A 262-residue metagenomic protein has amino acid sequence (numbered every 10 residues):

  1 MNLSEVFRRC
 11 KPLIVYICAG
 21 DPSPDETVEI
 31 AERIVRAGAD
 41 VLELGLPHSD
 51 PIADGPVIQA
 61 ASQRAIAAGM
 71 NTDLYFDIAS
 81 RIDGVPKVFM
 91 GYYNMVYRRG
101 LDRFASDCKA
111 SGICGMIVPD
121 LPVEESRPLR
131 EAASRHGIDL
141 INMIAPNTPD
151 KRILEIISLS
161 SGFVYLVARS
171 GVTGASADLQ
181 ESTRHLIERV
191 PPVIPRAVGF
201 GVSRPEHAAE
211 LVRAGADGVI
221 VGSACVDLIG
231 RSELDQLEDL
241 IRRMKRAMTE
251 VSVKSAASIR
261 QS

Functional and structural regions predicted by a protein language model:
M1-I17, A79-S80: N-terminal amphipathic alpha-helix/helix-capping segment at the start of soluble metabolic enzymes
L13-I17, L42-L44, K87-G91, M116-V118 (+4 more regions): Hydrophobic faces of well-ordered beta-strands that scaffold small-molecule active sites in alpha/beta enzyme cores
P24-I34, T148-S158, V198, V202-V219: Catalytic cores of alpha/beta
D40-P51, I113-I117, P122-E125, V164-G174 (+1 more regions): Glycine-rich phosphate-binding active-site loops on the catalytic face of alpha/beta enzymes
V41-L42, L46, Q59-L121, A247-M248: Active-site beta->alpha loop and helix N-cap motifs at the rims of alpha/beta catalytic domains
D54-S62, D227-V253: C-terminal helical cap(s) of enzyme catalytic domains, especially alpha/beta-barrels
I58-A68, M143, I153-P192, C225-R231: Glycine/Thr-rich beta-alpha phosphate-binding loop at enzyme active sites
I66-G69, G91, G112-E125, D139-T148 (+3 more regions): Catalytic beta/alpha-barrel core
